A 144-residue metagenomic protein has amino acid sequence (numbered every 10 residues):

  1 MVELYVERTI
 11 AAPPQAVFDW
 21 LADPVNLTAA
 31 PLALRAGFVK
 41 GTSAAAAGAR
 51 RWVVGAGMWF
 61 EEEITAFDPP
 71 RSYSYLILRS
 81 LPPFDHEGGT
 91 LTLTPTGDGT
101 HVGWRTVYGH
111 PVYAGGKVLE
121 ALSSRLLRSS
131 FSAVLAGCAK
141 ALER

Functional and structural regions predicted by a protein language model:
M1-T42: Hydrophobic ligand-binding cavity/cleft-lining segments
E3-Y5, M58-E62, D85-G89: Short, surface-exposed coil-to-beta transition loops
R8, W52-V53, Y75, L91 (+1 more regions): Preference for bulky hydrophobic residues occupying beta-strand positions in well-ordered beta-sheet regions
A16-F18, A29, E62, D85 (+1 more regions): Short acidic, gly/pro-rich beta-turn/loop elements at beta-sheet edges and active-site/ligand-binding grooves
V25, W59, H110: Short alpha-helical
F38-P82, T96, H101, A133-R144: Glycine-rich portal/gate segments that line the openings of hydrophobic small-molecule binding cavities
S80-S129: Beta-strand/loop substructures that line and gate deep hydrophobic ligand-binding cavities in soluble
